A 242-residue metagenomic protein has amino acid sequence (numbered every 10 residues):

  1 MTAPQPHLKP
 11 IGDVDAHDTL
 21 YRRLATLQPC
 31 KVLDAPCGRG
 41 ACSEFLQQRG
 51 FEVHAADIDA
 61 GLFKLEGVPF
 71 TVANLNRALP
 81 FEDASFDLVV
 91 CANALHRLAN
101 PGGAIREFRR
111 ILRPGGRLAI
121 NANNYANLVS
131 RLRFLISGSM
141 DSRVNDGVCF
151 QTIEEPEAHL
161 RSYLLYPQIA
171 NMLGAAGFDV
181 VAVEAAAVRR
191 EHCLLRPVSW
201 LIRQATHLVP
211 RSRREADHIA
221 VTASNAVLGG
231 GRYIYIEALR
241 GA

Functional and structural regions predicted by a protein language model:
M1-A78, V90, I105, G229-Y235: Conserved N-terminal segment of class I S-adenosyl-L-methionine
C30, D83-S85, G116: Surface-exposed loop/turn positions
L88-A99: A short SAM/SAH-binding and catalytic strip from SAM-dependent methyltransferases
L98-A99, L112-P114: Helix-to-beta-strand junctions that scaffold the AdoMet/dcAdoMet cofactor pocket in Class I SAM-dependent enzymes
L98-E107: A short, conserved alpha-helix within the catalytic core of class I
G102-G103, R117-L239: S-adenosyl-L-methionine-dependent methyltransferase catalytic module, highlighting the catalytic core
